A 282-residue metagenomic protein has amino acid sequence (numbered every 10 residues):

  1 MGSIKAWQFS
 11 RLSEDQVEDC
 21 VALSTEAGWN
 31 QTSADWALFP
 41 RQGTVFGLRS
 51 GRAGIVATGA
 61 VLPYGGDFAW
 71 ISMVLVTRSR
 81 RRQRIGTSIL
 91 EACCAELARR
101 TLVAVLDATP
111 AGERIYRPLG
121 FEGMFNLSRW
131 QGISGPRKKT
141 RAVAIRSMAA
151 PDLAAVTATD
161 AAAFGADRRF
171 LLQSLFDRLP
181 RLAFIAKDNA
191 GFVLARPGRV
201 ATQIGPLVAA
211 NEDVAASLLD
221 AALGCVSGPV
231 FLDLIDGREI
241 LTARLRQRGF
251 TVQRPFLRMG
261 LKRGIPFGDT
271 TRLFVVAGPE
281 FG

Functional and structural regions predicted by a protein language model:
M1-A6, S13-L23, K138-T140, A149-A162 (+1 more regions): A short, well-structured alpha-helix characteristic of acyl/acetyltransferase catalytic modules
V17, V21-A60, E96, A161-L182: Active-site rim helix/loop that mediates acceptor-substrate recognition in acyltransferases
E18, F121-Q203, D213: Amide-forming acyltransferase catalytic core, primarily the GNAT-like/NAT-type and related acyltransferase folds
G47, A53-P63, F68-L75, D188-Q203: Conserved beta-strand in the GNAT
V76, R82-A95, P118, E212-G224 (+1 more regions): Conserved acetyl-CoA-binding loop-helix of GNAT-fold acetyltransferases
E96-T109, V226-D236, F256: Conserved GNAT acetyl-CoA-binding A-motif
V105-D107, E122-G135, V252-G264: Conserved catalytic-core motifs of GNAT/GCN5-like acyltransferases
L257-R263, F267-G282: C-terminal functional modules
